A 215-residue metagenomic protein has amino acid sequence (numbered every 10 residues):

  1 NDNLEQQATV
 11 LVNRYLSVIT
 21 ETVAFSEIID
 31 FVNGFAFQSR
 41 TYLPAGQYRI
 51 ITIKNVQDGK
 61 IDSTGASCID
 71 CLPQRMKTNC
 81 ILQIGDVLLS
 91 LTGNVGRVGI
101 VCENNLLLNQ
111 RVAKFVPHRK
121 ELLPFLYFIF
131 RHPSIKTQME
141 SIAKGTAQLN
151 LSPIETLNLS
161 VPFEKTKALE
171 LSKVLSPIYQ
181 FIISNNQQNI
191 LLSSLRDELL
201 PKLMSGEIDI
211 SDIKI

Functional and structural regions predicted by a protein language model:
N1-A36, P162, T166-S211: Non-catalytic DNA-recognition/assembly elements of restriction-modification systems
S26-T41, K54-I84, E103: Sequence-specific dsDNA recognition surfaces
Q47, G65, N109-R111: A generic structural signal for short beta-strands and their flanking turns/coil linkers
T52-I53, D70-P73, T78-I135, K144-A147 (+1 more regions): A short beta-sheet element
Q57, N94, K165: Flexible, active-site-proximal loop/turn residues at the rims of small-molecule/cofactor binding pockets and catalytic
Q138-E140: A structural supersecondary motif
K214-I215: Amphipathic heptad-repeat alpha-helical coiled-coil/stalk segments that mediate oligomerization, filament/stalk
